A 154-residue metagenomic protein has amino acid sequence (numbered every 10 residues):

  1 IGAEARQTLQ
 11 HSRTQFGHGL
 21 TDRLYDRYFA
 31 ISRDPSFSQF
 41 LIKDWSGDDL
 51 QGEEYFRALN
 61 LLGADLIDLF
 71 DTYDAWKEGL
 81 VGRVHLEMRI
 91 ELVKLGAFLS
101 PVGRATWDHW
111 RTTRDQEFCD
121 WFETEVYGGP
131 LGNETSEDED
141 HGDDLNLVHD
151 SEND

Functional and structural regions predicted by a protein language model:
I1-Q51, F56: Membrane-proximal alpha-helical anchors
Q51-D154: An amphipathic alpha-helical interaction surface
